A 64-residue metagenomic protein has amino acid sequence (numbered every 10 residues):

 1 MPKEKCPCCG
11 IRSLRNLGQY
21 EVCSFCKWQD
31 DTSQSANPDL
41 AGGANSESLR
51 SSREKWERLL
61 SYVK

Functional and structural regions predicted by a protein language model:
K3, Y20: Residues immediately within or flanking Cys/His clusters that coordinate Zn2+ in small zinc-binding modules
C6-C9, C23-C26: Short cysteine-rich clusters marking metal-coordination/redox-active sites
C8, N16, L40-A41: Intrinsically disordered, low-complexity segments enriched in small/polar residues
R15-N16, D30-S33: Short, non-ligating residues that shape and space the ligands of small metal-coordination modules and catalytic
E21-V22, L49: Intrinsically disordered, low-complexity regions enriched in Ser/Pro/Gly/Gln/His and often acidic
Q34-K64: Short, intrinsically disordered terminal segments enriched in charged and Pro/Gly residues
